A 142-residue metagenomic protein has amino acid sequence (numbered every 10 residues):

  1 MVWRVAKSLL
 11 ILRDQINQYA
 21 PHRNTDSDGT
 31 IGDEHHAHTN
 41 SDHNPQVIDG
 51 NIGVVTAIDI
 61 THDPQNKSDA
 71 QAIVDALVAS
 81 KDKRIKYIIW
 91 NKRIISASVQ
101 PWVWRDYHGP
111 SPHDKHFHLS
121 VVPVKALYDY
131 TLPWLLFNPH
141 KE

Functional and structural regions predicted by a protein language model:
M1-P101, D114-V122, A126: Secreted/periplasmic proteins that engage bacterial cell-wall peptidoglycan
M1-W3, P123-E142: Low-complexity, Gly/Ser/Thr/Pro-rich intrinsically disordered linker/tail segments
S98-V103, T131-P133: Short amphipathic beta-strand/extended segments with alternating polar/hydrophobic composition
W104-S111: Short proline/glycine-enriched turn/loop segments at secondary-structure junctions
